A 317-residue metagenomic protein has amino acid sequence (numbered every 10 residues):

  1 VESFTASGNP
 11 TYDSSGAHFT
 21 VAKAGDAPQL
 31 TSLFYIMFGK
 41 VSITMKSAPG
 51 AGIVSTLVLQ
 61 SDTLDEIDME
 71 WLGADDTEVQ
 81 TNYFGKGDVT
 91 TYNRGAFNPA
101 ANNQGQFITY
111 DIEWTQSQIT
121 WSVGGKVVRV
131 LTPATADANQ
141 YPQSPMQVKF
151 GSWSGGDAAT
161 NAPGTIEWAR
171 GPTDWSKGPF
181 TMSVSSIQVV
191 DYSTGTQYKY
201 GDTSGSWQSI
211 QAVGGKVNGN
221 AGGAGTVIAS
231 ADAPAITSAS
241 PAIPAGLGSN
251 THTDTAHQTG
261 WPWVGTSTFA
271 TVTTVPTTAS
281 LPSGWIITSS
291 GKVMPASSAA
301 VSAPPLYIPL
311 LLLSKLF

Functional and structural regions predicted by a protein language model:
V1-T109, Q118, K126-F317: GH16 jelly-roll
